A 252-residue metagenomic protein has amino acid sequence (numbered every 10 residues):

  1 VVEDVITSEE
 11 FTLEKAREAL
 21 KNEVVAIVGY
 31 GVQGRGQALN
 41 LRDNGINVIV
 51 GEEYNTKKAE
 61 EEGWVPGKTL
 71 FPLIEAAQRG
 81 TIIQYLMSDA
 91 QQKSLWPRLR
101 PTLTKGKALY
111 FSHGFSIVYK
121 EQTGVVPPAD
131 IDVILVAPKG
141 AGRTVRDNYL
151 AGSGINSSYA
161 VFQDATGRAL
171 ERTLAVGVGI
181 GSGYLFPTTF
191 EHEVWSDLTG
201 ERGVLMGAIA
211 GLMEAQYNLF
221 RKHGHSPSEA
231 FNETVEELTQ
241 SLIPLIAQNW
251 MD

Functional and structural regions predicted by a protein language model:
V1-V24, E52, V161-Q163, G181-T188: Glycine/serine-rich phosphate-binding loop and adjoining beta1-alpha1 elements at the start of nucleotide-handling
E23-L41: Glycine-rich adenosine-cofactor-binding loop
V24, I46-I49, D132: Residues at the starts of beta-strands that form the adenosine-phosphate
V32-Q37, N55-E60, Q92-L95, R143-T144: Short glycine/serine/threonine-rich phosphate/pyrophosphate-binding segments that cradle anionic phosphate groups
G36, R42-W64: NAD(P)-binding Rossmann-fold cofactor-contacting core
E60-V118, V126-A141: Rossmann-like NAD(P)-binding element
Y110-R202: Rossmann-fold dinucleotide-binding core
F186-D252: Helical "substrate-binding/catalytic lid" subdomain of Rossmann-like NAD(P)-dependent dehydrogenases/reductases
